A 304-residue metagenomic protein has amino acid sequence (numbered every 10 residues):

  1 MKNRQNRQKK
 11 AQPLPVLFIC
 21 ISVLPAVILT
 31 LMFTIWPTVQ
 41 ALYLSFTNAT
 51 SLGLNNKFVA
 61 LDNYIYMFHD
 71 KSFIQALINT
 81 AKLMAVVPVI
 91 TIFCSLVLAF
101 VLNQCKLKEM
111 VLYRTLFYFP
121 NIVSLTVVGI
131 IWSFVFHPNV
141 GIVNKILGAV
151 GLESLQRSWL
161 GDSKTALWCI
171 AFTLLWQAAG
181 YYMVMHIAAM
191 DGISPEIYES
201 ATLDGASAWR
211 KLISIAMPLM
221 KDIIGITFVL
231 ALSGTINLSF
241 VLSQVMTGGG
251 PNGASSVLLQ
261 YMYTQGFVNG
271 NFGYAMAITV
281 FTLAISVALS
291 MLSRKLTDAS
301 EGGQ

Functional and structural regions predicted by a protein language model:
M1-P13: Short, Lys/Arg-rich, polar N-terminal cytosolic tail immediately upstream of the first transmembrane signal-anchor
A11-Q304: A structural signal for multi-pass alpha-helical bundles of membrane permease subunits that mediate small-molecule
